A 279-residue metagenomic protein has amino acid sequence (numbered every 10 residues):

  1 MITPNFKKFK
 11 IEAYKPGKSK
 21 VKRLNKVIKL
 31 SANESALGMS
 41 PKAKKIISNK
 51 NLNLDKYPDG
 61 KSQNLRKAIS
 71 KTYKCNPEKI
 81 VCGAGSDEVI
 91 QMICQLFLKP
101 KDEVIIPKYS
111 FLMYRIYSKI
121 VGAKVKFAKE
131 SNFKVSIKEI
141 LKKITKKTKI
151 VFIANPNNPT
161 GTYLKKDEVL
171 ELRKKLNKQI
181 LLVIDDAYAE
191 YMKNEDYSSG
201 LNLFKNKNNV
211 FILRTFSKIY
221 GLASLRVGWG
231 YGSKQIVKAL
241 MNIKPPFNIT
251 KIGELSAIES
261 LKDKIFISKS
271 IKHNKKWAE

Functional and structural regions predicted by a protein language model:
M1-K56: N-terminal "arm"/small-domain region of PLP-dependent enzymes with the aminotransferase-like
Q63-E103: Phosphate-binding glycine-rich loop
G85-V89, D185, K193: Glycine/small-residue-rich loop that forms an oxyanion/phosphate-binding "nest" at active or ligand-binding sites
L96-I153: PLP-dependent aminotransferase-like
K119, V135-K146, P159-L182, Y188-I219: Active-site pre-lysine segment of PLP-dependent enzymes
I153, I184-D185: Hydrophobic residues in beta-strands of the RecA-like P-loop NTPase core, especially within AAA+ ATPase
N209-E279: PLP-dependent aminotransferase class I/II
